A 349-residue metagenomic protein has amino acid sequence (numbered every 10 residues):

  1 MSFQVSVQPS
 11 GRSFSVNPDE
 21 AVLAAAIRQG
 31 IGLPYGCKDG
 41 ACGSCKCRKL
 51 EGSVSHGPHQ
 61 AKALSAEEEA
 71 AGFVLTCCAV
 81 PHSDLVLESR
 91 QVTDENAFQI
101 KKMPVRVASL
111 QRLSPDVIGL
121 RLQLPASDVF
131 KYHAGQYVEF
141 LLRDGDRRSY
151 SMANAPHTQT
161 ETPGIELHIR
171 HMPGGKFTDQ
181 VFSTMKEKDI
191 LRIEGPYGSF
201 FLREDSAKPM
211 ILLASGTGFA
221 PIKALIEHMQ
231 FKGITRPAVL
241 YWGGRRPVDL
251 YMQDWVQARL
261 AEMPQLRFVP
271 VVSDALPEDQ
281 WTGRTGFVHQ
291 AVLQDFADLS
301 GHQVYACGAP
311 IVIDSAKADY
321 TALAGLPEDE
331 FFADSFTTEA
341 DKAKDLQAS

Functional and structural regions predicted by a protein language model:
M1-A79, L85, P237-S349: Reductase modules of NAD(P)H-dependent flavoproteins
L50-S53, R90-V92, R143, M172 (+1 more regions): Short, surface-exposed secondary-structure boundary micro-motifs
V74-A97, D189-I193: Short, structured interface segments
Q99-D189, K208, G244-R246, V271-D274: Ferredoxin-reductase
G135, G218, A309: Short, conserved phosphate/pyrophosphate- and ester-handling motifs at nucleotide-, phospho-/glycolipid
G195-S206: A short, basic/flexible loop-to-alpha-helix module at the beginning of a structural domain
K223-Q230: Histidine-anchored nucleotide/phosphate-binding helix
